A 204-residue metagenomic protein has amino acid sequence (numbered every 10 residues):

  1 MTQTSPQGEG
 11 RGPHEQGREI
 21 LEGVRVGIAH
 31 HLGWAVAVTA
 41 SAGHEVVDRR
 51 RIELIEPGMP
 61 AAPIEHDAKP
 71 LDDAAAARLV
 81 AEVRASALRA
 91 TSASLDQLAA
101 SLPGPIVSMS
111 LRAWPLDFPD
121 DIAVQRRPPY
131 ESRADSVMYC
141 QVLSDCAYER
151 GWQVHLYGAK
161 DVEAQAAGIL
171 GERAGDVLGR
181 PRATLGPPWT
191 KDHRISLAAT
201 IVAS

Functional and structural regions predicted by a protein language model:
M1-T4, G17-S204: Phosphate- and other anionic-substrate recognition elements at nucleic-acid/protein interfaces
